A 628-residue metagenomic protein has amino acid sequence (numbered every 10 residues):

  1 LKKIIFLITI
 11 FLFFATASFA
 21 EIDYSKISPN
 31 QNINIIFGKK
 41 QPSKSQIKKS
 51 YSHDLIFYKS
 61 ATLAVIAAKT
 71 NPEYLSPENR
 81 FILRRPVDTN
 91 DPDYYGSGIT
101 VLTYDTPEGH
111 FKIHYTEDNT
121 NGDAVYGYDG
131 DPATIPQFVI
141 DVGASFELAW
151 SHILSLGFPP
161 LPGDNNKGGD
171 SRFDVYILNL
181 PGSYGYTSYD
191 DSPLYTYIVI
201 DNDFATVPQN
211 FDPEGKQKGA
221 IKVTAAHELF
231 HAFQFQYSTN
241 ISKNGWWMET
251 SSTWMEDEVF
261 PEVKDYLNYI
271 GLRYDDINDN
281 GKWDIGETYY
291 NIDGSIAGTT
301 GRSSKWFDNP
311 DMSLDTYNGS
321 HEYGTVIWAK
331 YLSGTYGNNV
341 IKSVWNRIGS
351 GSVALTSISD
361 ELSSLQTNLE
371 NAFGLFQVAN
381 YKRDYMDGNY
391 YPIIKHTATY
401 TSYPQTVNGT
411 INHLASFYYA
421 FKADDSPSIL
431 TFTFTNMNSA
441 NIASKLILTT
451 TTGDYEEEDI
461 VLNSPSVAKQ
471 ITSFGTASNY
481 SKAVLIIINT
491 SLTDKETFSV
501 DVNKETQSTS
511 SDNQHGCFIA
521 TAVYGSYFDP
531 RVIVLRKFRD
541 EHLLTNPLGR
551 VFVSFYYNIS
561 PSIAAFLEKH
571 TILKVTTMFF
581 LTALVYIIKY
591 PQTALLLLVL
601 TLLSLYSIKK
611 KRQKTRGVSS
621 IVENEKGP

Functional and structural regions predicted by a protein language model:
I4-F14: Sec-dependent N-terminal signal peptides
F19-S155, G475-I488: Zymogen propeptides/activation segments of proteases
G109-N244, M248-S251, M255, V259-V263: Juxtacatalytic substrate-recognition/specificity segment
A124-F138, N165-K167, L272-I296, N513: Acidic, glycine-anchored loop motifs typical of Ca2+
S145-L156, A232-Q236, M255-E258, E262 (+5 more regions): Structured segments of extracytoplasmic/periplasmic soluble domains in secreted or envelope-associated proteins
D190-P193, G219, V223, N240-R273 (+4 more regions): Acidic/His/Gly-enriched intrinsically disordered linker/tail segments that often contain short helix/coil "MoRF-like"
R273-I296, S350-T509: Beta/coil-rich, acidic/histidine-enriched accessory regions frequently appended to metallopeptidases
S510-P628: Long, compositionally biased charged/polar accessory segments in the mid-to-C-terminal portions of proteins
